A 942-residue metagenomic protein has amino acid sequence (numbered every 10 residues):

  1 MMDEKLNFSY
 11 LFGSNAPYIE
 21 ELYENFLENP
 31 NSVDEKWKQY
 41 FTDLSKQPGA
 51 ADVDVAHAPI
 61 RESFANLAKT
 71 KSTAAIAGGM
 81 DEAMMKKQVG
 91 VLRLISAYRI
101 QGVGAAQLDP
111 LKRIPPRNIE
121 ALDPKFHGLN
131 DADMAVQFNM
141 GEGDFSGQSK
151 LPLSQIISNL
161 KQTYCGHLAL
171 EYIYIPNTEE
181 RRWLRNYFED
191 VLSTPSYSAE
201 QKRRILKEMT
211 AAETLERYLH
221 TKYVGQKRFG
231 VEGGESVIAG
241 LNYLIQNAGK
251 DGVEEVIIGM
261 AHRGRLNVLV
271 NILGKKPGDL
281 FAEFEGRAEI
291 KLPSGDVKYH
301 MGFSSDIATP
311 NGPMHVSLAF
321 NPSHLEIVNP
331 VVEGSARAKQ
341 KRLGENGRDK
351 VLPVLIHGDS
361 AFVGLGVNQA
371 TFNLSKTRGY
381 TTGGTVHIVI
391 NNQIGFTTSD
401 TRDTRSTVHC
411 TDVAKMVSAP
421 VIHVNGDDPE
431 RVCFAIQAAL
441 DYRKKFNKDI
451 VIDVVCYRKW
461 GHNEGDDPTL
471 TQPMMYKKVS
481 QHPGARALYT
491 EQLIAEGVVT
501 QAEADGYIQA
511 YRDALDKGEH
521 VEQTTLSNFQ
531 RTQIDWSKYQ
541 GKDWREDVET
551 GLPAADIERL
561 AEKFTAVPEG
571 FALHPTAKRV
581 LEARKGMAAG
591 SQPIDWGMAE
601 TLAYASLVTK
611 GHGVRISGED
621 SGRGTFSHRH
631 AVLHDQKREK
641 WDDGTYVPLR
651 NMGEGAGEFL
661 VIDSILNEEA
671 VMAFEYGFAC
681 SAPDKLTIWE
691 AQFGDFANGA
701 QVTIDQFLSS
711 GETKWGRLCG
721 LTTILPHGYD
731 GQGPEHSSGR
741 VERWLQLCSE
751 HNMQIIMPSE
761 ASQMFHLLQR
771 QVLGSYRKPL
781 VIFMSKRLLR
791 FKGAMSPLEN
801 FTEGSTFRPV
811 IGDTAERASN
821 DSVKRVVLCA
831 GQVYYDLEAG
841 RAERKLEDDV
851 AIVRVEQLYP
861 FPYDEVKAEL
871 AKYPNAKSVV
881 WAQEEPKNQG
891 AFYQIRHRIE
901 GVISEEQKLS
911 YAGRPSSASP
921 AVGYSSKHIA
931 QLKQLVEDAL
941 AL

Functional and structural regions predicted by a protein language model:
M2-A51: Subset of Sec-pathway N-terminal targeting signals
Y10-G13, E82, R228-E235, H315-E326 (+13 more regions): Alpha-helix capping and helix-loop boundary segments enriched in small/acidic/polar residues
L44-V237, V253: Extended, charge-enriched "interface" segments that sit outside catalytic cores
K86-S96, V103-N139, Q155-S158, K448-I450 (+2 more regions): Flexible, glycine-rich loop/tail regions that form catalytic "lids" or insertion modules at the edges of active sites
S193-L215, F281-E333, R337-G344, Y646 (+1 more regions): Active-site cores of enzymes that catalyze phosphoryl transfer or operate on phosphate-rich substrates
Y218-G278, L581, K585, I594-V608 (+1 more regions): Active-site pocket-lining segments that scaffold enzyme catalytic pockets across diverse folds
E254-I422, F626-A682: Cofactor-binding active-site loop characterized by glycine-rich and histidine/acidic residues
T397-T407, K415-V451, V455-G461, G465 (+1 more regions): Conserved phosphate-handling catalytic cores of large alpha/beta enzymes
